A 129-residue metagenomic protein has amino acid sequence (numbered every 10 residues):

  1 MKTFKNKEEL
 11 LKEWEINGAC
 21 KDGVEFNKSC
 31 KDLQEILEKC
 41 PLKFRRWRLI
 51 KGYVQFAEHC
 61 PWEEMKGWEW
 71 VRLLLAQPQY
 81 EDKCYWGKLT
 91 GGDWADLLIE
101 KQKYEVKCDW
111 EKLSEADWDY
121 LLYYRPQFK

Functional and structural regions predicted by a protein language model:
M1-K129: Ankyrin repeat (ANK) tandem alpha-helical domains that serve as protein-protein interaction scaffolds, prominent
